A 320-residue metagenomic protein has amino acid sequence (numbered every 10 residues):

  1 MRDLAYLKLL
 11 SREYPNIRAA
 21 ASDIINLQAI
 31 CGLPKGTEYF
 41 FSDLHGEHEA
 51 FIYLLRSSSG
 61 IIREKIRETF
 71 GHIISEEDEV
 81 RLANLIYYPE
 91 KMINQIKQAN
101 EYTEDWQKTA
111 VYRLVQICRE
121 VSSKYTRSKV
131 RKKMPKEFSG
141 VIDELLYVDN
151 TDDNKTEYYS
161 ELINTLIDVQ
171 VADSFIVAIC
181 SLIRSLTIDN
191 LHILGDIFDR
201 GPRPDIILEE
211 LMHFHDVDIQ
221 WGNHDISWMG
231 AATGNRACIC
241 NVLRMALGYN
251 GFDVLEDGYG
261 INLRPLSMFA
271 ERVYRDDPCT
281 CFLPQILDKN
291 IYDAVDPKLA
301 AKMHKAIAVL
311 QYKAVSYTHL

Functional and structural regions predicted by a protein language model:
I17-K124, D293-P297, K305: N-terminal low-complexity, Ser/Thr- and acidic-residue-enriched intrinsically disordered segments
D23-K35, C180-N190, R203-H213: A short acidic-Thr-Gly-centered motif at the start of a beta-strand
D43, D196, N223: Divalent metal-coordination and catalytic microenvironments
E47-H48, D199-P202, H224-M229: Active-site environment of divalent metal-dependent phosphoester hydrolases
L54-G60, I207-L211, A232-L243: Short secondary-structure boundary/capping segments
F70-K97, M229-Q285: Extended charged low-complexity segments that act as oligomerization/scaffolding linkers
I96-C180: Low-complexity, highly charged intrinsically disordered N-terminal segments that act as targeting/localization
T318-H319: Conserved small/polar residues in nucleotide/adenosyl-binding loops
